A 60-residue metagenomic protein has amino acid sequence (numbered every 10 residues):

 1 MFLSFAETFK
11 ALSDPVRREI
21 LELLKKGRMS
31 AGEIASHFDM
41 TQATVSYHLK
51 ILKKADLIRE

Functional and structural regions predicted by a protein language model:
L3-T44, K50: N-terminal helix-turn-helix DNA-binding core of bacterial DNA-binding proteins
D56: Glycine-centered, phosphate/nucleic-acid-interacting loop/turn motifs that mediate DNA/RNA or nucleotide
E60: Short beta-strand "wing" residues that participate in macromolecule-binding interfaces
